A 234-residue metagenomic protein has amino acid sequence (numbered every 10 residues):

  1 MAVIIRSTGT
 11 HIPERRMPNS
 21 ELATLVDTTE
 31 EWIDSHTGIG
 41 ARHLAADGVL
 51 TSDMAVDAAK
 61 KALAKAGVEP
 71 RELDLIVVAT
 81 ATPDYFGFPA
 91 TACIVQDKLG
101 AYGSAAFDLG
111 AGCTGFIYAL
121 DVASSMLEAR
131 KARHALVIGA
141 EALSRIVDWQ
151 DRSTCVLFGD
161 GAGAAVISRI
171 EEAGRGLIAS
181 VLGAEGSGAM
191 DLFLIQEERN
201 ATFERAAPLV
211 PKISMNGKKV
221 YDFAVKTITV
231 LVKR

Functional and structural regions predicted by a protein language model:
M1-D47, D151-K226, V230-K233: Condensing-enzyme catalytic core mediating Claisen C-C bond formation in acyl metabolism
R6, A79, G110, A135-E141 (+3 more regions): Short beta-strand segments
T10-H11, A79-D84, A111-F116, G139-S144 (+1 more regions): Acidic, glycine-rich active-site loops and adjacent beta-strand->loop/helix elements that engage anionic groups
W32-D53, A81-A135: Conserved catalytic cysteine-centered active-site region of acyl-thioester-dependent Claisen-condensing enzymes
D57, P89-A90, W149: Generic recognition of short, well-ordered alpha-helical segments
A58-D74, L231-R234: Phosphate/pyrophosphate-binding loops at sites that engage ATP/ADP/AMP, CoA/4′-phosphopantetheine, polyphosphate
K65-D74, L99-A105, L127-E141, E172: Structural signature of cysteine-dependent C-C bond-forming condensing enzymes
M126-A162: Flexible, glycine-rich active-site loops centered on histidine and acidic residues that chelate a metal or position
